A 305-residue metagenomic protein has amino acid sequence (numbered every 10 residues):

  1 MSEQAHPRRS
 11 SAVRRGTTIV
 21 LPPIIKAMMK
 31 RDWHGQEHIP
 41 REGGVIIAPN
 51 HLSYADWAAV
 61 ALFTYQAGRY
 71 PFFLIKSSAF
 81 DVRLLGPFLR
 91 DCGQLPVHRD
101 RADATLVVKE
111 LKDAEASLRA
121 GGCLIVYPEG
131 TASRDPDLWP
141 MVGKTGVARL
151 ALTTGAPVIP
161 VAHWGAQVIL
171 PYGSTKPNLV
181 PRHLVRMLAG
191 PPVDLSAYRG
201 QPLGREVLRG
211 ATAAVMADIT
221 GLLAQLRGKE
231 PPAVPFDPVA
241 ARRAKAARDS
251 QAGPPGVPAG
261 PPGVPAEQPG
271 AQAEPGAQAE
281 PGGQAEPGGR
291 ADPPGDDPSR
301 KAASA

Functional and structural regions predicted by a protein language model:
S2-G35, R41, A58, R83-C92: A transmembrane-helix-recognition feature enriched in membrane-embedded lipid enzymes and envelope glyco-/phospholipid
K26-W33, T105-V108, L170-P171: Short gly/ser/thr-rich secondary-structure transition/capping motifs
I39, P136-E206, A233-K245, S250: A cross-family acyltransferase "interaction/gating" segment
P40-L106: Catalytic core of membrane glycerolipid acyltransferases/transacylases, capturing the structured, soluble-facing
F63, F88, A116, R149-T153: Hydrophobic/aromatic ligand-binding patch that stacks against planar heteroaromatic rings of cofactors or nucleotides
L111-K112, A116, H183-A217, G221 (+1 more regions): A charged, well-structured terminal subsegment
E115-V147: Catalytic-site beta-strand/loop segments enriched in glycine and acidic/polar residues
Q251-P261, P265-Q268, Q272-P293: Intrinsically disordered, low-complexity repeat/linker tracts enriched for polar/charged residues
